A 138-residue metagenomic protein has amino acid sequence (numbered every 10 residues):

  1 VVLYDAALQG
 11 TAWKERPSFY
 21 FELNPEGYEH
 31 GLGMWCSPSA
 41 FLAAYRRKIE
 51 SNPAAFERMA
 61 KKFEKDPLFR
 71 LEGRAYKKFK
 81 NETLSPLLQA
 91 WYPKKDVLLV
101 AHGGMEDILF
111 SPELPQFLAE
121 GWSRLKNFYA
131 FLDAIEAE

Functional and structural regions predicted by a protein language model:
V1-E50: Aromatic- and glycine-enriched beta-alpha-beta binding-site module
V1-Q9, K62-L68, L87-D96: Short, surface-exposed, charge-dense and proline/glycine-enriched linear segments
G10, G27, G31-G33, A60 (+3 more regions): Residue-identity detector for glycine
G31-F79: A contiguous pocket-lining binding segment that forms or flanks enzyme active sites
F69-E138: Long, solvent-exposed, polar/charged low-complexity segments
